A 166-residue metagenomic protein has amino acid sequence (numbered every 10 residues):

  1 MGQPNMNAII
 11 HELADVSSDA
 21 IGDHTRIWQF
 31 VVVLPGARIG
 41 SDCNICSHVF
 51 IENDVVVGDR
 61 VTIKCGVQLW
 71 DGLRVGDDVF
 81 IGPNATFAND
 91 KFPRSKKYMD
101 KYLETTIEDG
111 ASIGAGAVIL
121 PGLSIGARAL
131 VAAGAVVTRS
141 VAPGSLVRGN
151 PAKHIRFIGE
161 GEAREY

Functional and structural regions predicted by a protein language model:
Q3-E12, S17-I21, I27-I125, N150-P151 (+1 more regions): Flexible, glycine/small-residue-enriched loop-and-beta-strand segment within the central core of proteins
L130, V136-T138, P143: Internal alpha/beta core interface subdomains
V131, G149: Conserved G/P- and acidic residue-centered "switch" motifs that form tight phosphate/ATP-binding loops in soluble
